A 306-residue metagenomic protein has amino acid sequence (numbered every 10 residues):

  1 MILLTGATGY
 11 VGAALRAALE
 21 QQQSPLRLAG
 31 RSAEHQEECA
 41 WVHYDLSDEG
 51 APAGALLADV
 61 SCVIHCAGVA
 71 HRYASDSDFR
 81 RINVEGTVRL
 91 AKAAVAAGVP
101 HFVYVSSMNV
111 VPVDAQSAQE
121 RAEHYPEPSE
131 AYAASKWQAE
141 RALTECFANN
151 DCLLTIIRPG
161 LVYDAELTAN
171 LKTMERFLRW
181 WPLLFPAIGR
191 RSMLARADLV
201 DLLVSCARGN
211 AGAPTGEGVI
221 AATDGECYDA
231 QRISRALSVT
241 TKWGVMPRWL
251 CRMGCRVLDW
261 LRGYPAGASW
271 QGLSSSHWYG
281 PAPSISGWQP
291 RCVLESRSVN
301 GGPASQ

Functional and structural regions predicted by a protein language model:
I2-Q22: N-terminal Rossmann NAD(P)H-binding glycine-rich loop of SDR-like oxidoreductase domains
Y44-E85, R89, A93, V110: NAD(P)H-binding glycine-rich loop region in Rossmannoid oxidoreductase-like domains and their noncatalytic homologs
R89-A131: Conserved Rossmann-fold NAD(P)-dependent oxidoreductase catalytic core, especially the SDR/UDP-sugar
E127-T155: Active-site Tyr-X1-5-Lys
E175-D198, L202-C206, A221: A conserved pocket-lining segment of Rossmann-fold NAD(P)-dependent short-chain dehydrogenase/reductase
S205, G209-P265, S298-S305: Mid/C-terminal beta-alpha module of Rossmann-like enzyme folds, strongest in SDR-family dehydrogenases/epimerases
W249-W288: A hydrophobic C-terminal alpha-helical subdomain
Y279-Q306: Amphipathic terminal alpha-helices
